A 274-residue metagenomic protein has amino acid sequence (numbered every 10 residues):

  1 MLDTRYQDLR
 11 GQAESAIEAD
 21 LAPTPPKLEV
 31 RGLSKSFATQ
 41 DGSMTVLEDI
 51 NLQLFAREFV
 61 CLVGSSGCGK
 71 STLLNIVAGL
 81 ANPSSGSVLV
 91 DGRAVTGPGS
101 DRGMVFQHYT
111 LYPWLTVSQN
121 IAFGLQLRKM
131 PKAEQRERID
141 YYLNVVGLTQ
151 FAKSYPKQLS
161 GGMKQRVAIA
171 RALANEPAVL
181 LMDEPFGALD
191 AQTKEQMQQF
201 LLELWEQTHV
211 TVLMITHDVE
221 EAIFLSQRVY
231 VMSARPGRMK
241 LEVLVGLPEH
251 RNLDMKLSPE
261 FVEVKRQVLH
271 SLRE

Functional and structural regions predicted by a protein language model:
V63-S65: The feature captures the beta-strand-to-loop junction immediately N-terminal to the Walker
A78: Helix-to-loop junction immediately C-terminal to a conserved catalytic motif
G86-P98: Conserved ABC transporter NBD signature motif
L115-F123: Short coil-to-helix segment of the ABC ATPase nucleotide-binding domain corresponding to the Q-loop/switch region
A122, Q126, A133-Q150, E203: Conserved ABC ATPase "signature" region
S154-K157, N175: Conserved signature/switch motifs of ABC ATPase nucleotide-binding domains
I169: Hydrophobic anchor residue at the start of the ABC signature
L180-D183: Catalytic Walker B motif of ABC-type/P-loop ATPase nucleotide-binding domains
